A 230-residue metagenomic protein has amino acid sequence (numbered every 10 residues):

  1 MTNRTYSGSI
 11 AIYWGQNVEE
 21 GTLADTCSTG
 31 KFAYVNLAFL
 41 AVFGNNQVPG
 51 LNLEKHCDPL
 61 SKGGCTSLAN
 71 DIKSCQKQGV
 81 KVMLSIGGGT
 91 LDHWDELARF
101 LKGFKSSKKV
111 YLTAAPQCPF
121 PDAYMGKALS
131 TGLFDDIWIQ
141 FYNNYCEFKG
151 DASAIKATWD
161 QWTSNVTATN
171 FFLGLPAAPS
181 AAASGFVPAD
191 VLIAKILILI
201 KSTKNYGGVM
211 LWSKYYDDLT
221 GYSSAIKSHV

Functional and structural regions predicted by a protein language model:
M1-L91, Q140-W162, T220: Glycan-recognition patch characteristic of GH18 chitinases/ENGases and related GlcNAc/peptidoglycan-binding proteins
Y6-G8, K31-A33, Q78-V82, K108-V110 (+3 more regions): Short, well-ordered coil/turn segments that N-cap beta-strands
A11, Q47-S61, H93-A189, K214-Y215 (+2 more regions): Substrate-binding surface in catalytic domains of secreted glycosidases
G15-F32, R99, C118-S130, V187-S202: Short, acidic/polar
N70-K73, G103, D160, S164 (+1 more regions): Surface-exposed alpha-helical segments enriched in charged/polar residues
S85, N165-L173, L197-K201: Solvent-exposed, well-ordered amphipathic alpha-helical segments that flank/support binding or catalytic loops
P179, I200-K204, S213: Short leucine-rich amphipathic alpha-helical surface patches
